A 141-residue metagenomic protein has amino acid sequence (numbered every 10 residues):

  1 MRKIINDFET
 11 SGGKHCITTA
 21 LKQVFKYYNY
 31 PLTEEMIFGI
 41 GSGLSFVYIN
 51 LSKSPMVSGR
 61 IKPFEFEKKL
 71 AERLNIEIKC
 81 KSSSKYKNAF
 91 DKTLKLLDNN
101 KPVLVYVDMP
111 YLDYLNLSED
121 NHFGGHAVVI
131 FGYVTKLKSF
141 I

Functional and structural regions predicted by a protein language model:
M1-K87: Cysteine-nucleophile protease catalytic domains, especially the papain-like/related folds used in DUB/UBL proteases
P31-Y48, S52, K85-F140: Active-site-adjacent substructure of cysteine-protease-like catalytic cores
